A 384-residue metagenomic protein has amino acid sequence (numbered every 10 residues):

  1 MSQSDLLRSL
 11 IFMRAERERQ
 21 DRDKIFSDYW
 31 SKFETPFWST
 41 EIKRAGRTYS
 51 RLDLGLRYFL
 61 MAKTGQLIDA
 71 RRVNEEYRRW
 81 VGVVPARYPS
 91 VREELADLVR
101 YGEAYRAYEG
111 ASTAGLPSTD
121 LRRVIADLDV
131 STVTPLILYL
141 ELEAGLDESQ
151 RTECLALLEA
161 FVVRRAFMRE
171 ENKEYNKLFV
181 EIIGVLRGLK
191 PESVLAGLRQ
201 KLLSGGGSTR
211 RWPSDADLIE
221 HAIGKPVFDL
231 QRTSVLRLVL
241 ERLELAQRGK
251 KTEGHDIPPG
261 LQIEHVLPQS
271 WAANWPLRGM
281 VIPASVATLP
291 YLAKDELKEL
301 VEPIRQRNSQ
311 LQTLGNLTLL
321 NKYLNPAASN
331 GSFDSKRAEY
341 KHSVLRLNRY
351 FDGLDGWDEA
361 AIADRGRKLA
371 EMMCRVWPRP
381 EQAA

Functional and structural regions predicted by a protein language model:
M1-Y49, E148-L157, R165-R169, K294-L314 (+2 more regions): Basic- and aromatic-enriched surface patches that contact anionic nucleotides/nucleic acids
Q3-R242, P378-A383: A cross-family structural signal marking well-folded subdomains
E192-S343, N348: Betabetaalpha-Me/HNH-type nuclease active-site subdomain
